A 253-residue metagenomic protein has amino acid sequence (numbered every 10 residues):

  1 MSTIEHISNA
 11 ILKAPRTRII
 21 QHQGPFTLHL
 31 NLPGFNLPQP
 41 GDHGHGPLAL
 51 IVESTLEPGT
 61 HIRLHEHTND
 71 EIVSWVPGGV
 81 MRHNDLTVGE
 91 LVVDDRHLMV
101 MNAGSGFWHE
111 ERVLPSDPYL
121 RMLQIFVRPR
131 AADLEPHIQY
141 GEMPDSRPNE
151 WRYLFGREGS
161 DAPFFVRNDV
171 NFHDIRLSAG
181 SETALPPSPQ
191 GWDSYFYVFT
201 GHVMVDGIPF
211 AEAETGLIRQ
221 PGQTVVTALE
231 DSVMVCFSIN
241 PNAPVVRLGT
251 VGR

Functional and structural regions predicted by a protein language model:
M1-R253: Jelly-roll (double-stranded beta-helix
